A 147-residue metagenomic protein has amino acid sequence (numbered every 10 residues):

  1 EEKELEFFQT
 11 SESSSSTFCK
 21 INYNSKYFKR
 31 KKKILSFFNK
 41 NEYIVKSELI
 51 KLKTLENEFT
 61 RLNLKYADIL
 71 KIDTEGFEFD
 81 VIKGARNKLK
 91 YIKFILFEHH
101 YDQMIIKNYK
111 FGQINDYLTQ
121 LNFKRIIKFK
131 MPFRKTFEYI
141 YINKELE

Functional and structural regions predicted by a protein language model:
E1-E147: Phosphate/nucleotide-binding beta-alpha loop and adjacent structural elements of enzyme active sites
